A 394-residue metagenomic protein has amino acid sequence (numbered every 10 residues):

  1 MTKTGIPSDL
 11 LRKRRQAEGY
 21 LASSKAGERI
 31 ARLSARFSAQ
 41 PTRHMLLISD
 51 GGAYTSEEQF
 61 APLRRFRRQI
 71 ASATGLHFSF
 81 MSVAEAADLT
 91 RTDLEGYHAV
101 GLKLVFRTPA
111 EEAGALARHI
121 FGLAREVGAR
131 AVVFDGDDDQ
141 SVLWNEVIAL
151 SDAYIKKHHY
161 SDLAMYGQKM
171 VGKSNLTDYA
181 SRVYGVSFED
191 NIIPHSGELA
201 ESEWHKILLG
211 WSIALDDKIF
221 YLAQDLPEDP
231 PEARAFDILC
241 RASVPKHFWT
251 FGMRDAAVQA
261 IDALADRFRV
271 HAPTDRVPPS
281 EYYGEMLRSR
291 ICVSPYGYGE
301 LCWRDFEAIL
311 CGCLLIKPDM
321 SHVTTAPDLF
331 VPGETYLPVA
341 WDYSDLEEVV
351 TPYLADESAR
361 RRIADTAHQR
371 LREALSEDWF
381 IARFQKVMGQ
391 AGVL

Functional and structural regions predicted by a protein language model:
M1-G27: Boundary detector for helix-to-coil junctions that initiate low-complexity/charged tails
I6-D9, K13, P62, F66 (+6 more regions): Alpha-helical structural motif
I6-S8, A22, R29, G297 (+2 more regions): Helix-centric, low-specificity signal for extended rod-like, repetitive segments
S8, R12-R15, H159, S243 (+4 more regions): Residue-level marker of positions within ordered structural domains that often coincide with functionally constrained
L10, G197, P230, F330 (+1 more regions): A generic alpha-helix propensity feature with a strong bias for hydrophobic helices
Q16, A22, A26, A35 (+8 more regions): Generic surface-pattern signal
A31-W303, K317-D328, A391: Nucleotide-sugar donor-binding catalytic core of glycosyltransferases
H271-A272, Y283-L394: Catalytic binding pocket for nucleotide-activated donors in carbohydrate/polymer assembly enzymes
